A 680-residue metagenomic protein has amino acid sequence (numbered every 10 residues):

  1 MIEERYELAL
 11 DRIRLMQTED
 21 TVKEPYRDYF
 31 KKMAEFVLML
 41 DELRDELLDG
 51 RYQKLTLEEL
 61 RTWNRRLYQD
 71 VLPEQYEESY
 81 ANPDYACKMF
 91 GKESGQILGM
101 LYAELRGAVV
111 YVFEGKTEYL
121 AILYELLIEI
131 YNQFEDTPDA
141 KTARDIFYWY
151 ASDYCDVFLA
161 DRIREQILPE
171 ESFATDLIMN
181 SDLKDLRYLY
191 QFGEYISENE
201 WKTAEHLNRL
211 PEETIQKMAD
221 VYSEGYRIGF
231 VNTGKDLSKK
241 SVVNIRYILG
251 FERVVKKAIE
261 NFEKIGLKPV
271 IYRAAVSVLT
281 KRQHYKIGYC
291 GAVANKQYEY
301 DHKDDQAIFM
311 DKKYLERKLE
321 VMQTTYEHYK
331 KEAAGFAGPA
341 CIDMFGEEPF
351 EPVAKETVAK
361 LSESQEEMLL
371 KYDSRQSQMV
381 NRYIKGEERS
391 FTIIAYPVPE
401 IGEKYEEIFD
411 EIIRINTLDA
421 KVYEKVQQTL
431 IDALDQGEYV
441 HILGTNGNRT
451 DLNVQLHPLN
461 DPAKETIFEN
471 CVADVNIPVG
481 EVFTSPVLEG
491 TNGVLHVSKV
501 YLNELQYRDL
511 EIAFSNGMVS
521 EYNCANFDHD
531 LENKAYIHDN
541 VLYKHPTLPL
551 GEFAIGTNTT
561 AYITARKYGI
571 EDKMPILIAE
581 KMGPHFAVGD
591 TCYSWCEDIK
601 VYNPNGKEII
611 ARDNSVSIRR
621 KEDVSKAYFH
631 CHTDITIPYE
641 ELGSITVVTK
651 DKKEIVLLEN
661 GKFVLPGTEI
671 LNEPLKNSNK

Functional and structural regions predicted by a protein language model:
M1-E489, L658-K680: Active-site bordering "gate/hinge" segments that shape substrate access to catalytic or cofactor-binding pockets
D435, N503-Q506, P546, A579: Short solvent-exposed loop/turn micro-motifs enriched in small/polar/acidic residues
I442-N448, K499-L502, V647-D651: Short acidic, glycine-rich loop/turn motifs
A473-E511: Conserved AWS/pre-SET-to-SET junction and N-terminal core of the SET lysine methyltransferase domain, specifically
Y507-C524: Active-site and channel-lining beta-strand-loop segments that bind or position nucleotide-derived/phosphorylated
E521-Y593, E597: Dual-mode signal for accessory low-complexity, basic/Gly-rich regions
M582, V588, E597-Y602, D613-E622: Glycine-anchored, exposed beta-strand/edge motif detector
N605-K680: Extended hydrophobic packing segments that form well-structured cores
